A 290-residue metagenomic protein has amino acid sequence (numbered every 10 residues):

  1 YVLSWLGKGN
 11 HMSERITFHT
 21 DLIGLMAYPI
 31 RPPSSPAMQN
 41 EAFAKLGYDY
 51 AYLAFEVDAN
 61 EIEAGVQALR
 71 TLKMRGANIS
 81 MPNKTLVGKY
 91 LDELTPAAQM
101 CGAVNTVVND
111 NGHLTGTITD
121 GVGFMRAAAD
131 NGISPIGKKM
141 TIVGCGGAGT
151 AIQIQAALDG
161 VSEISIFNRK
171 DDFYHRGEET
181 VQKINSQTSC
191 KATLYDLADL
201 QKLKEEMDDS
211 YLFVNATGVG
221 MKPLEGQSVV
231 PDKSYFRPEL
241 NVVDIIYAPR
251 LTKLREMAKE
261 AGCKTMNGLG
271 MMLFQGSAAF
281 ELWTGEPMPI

Functional and structural regions predicted by a protein language model:
R15-N131: Phosphate/diphosphate ligand-binding glycine-rich loop within oxidoreductases
A27, I118, G137-A157: Glycine-rich adenosine-cofactor-binding loop
R126, Y247-A248, K264-P287: Active-site capping/gating segments
I133-K139, P238: Short helix-loop-beta connector
L158-E163, A261-C263: Conserved S-adenosyl-L-methionine
V161-Q187: NAD(P)-binding Rossmann-fold cofactor-contacting core
C190-T265: Rossmann-like adenosine-cofactor binding region
